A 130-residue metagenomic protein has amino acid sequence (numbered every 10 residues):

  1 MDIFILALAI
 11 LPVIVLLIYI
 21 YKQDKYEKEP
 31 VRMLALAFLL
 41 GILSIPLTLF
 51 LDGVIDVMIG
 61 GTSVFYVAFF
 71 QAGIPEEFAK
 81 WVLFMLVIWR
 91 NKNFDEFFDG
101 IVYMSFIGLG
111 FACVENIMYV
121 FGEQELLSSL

Functional and structural regions predicted by a protein language model:
M1-L130: Hydrophobic alpha-helical segments at protein termini of multi-pass membrane proteins
